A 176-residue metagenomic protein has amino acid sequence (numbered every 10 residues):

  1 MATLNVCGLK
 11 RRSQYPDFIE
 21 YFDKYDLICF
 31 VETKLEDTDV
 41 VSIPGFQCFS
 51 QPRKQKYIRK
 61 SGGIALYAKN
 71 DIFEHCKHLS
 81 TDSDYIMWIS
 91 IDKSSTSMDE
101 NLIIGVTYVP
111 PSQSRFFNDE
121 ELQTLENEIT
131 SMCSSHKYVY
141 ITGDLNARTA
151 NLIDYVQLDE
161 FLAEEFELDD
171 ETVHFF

Functional and structural regions predicted by a protein language model:
M1-F176: A shared catalytic/ligand-binding motif for oxyanion handling
